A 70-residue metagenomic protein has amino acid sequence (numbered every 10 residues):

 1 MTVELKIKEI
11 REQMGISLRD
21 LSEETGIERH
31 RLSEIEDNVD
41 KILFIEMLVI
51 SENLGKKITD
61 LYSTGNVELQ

Functional and structural regions predicted by a protein language model:
M1-V3: Absolute protein N-terminus
L5, R29, F44-M47: Short alpha-helical elements of helix-turn-helix
L5-E24, V49: Short basic helix-loop element that most often maps to the first helix and adjoining turn of HTH DNA-binding modules
E9, Q13-M14, E34, E52 (+1 more regions): Short, charged recognition helix plus adjacent turn of helix-turn-helix-like nucleic-acid-binding domains
R19, H30, T59: Key DNA-contact positions within bacterial/archaeal DNA-binding proteins
G26-I42: Recognition helix of helix-turn-helix/homeodomain-like DNA-binding domains that insert into the DNA major groove
V39-E52, V67-E68: Short, basic-rich loop-to-helix N-cap that marks the start of a DNA-contacting helix
